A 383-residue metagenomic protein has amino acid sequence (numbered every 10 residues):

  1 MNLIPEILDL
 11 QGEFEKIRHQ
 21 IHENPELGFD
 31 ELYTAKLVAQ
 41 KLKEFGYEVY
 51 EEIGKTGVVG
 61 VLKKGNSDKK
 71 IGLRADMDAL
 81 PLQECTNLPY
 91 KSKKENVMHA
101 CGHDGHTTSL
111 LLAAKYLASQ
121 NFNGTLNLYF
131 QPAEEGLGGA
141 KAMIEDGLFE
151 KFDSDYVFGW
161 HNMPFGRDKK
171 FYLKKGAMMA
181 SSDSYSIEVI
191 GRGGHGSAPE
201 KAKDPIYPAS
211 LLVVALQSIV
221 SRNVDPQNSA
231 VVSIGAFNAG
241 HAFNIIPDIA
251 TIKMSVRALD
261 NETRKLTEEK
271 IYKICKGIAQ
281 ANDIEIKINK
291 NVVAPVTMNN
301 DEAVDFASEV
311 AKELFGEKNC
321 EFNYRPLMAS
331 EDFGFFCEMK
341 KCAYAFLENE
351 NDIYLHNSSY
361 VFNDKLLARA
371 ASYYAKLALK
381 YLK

Functional and structural regions predicted by a protein language model:
M1-H99, D104, T108-N123: Acidic/His- and Gly-rich active-site-bordering loop/insert found across diverse amide/peptide-bond hydrolases
L10-E13, I17, D30-K41, K69 (+16 more regions): General structural feature for long, well-ordered alpha-helical segments within catalytic domains of soluble enzymes
I21, G60, L73, H103 (+8 more regions): Divalent metal-coordination and catalytic microenvironments
Y50, N127-Y129, K287: A structural signal for isolated positions on well-ordered beta-strands in alpha/beta enzyme cores
V59, L80-L82, N87-M98, G105-T108 (+2 more regions): Histidine/acidic-residue-rich, glycine-tolerant segments that coordinate divalent metal ions
G72-R74, Q83, Y185-I187, Y344-N349: Non-cysteine beta-strand/loop elements that form the S-adenosyl-L-methionine
S210-K383: Metal-dependent amide/peptide-bond hydrolase catalytic core, centered on the "pita-bread" metallohydrolase fold
